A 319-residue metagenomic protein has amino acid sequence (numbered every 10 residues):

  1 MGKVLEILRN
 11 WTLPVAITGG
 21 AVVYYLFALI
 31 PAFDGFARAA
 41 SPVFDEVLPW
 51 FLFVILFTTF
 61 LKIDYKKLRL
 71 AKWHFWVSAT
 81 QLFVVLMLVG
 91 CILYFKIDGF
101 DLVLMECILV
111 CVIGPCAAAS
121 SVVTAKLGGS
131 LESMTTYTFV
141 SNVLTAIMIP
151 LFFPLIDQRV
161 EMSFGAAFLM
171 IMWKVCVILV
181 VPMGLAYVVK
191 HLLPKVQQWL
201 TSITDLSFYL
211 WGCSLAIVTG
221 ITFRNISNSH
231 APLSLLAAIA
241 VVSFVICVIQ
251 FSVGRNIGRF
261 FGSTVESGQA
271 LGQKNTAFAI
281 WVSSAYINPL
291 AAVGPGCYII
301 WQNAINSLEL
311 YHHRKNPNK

Functional and structural regions predicted by a protein language model:
M1-K319: Alpha-helical transmembrane segments of multi-pass small-molecule/ion transporters
